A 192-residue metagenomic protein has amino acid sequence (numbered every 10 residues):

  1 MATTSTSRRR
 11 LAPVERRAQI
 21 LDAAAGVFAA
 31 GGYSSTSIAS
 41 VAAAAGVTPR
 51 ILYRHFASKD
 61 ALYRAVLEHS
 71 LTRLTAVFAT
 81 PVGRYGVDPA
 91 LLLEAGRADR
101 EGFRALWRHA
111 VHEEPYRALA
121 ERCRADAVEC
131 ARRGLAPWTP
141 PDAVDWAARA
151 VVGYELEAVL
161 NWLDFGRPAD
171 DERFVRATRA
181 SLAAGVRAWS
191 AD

Functional and structural regions predicted by a protein language model:
M1-G31, S35-A44, D60-R64: Basic, helix-initiating cap at the start of DNA-binding domains
M1-T4, E94, A98, V128-R133 (+1 more regions): C-terminal peripheral helix-coil segments that are non-catalytic and often amphipathic
D22, G83-E101, D145, R149 (+2 more regions): Amphipathic alpha-helical segments that line or abut small-molecule/effector binding pockets and mediate allosteric
A45-F56: Short hydrophobic/aromatic patch on the recognition helix
F56, A61-S70, L119-C123, A127: Alpha-helical DNA-contacting segments of helix-turn-helix folds
R64-D88, A131: Amphipathic alpha-helical linker/stalk segments
T75, E114-A150, E157, R173-R187: Amphipathic alpha-helical packing segments from all-alpha helical-bundle domains
L93-E121, R132, E157-D164: Amphipathic alpha-helical segments used for helix-helix packing
